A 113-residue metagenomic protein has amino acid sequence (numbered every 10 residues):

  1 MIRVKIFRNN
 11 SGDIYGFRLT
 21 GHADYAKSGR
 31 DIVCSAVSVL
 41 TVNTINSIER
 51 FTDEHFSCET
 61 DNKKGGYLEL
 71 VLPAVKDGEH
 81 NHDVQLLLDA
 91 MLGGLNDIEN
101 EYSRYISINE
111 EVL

Functional and structural regions predicted by a protein language model:
M1-I32, N46-L113: N-terminal intrinsically disordered, cationic/polar leader segments that include organellar targeting peptides
A36, T41-N46: Conserved ATP-binding N-box helix of the HATPase_c
